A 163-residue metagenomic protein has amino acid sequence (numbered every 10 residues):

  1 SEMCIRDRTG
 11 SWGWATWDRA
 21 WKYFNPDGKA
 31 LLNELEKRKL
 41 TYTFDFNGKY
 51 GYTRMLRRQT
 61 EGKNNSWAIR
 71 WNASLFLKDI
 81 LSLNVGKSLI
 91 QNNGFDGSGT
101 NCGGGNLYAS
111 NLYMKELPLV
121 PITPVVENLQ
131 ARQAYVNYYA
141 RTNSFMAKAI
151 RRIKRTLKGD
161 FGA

Functional and structural regions predicted by a protein language model:
M3-C4: Short, small-residue-biased leader/transition segments that mark boundaries at the very start of proteins
G10-N25, G51-Y52: Conserved nucleotide-sugar donor-binding and metal-coordinating catalytic region shared by glycosyltransferases
A20-R38: Flexible, glycine-/basic-rich loop-and-beta segments that form/coincide with the SAM-dependent methyltransferase
L35-A163: C-terminal catalytic/acceptor-binding lobe
